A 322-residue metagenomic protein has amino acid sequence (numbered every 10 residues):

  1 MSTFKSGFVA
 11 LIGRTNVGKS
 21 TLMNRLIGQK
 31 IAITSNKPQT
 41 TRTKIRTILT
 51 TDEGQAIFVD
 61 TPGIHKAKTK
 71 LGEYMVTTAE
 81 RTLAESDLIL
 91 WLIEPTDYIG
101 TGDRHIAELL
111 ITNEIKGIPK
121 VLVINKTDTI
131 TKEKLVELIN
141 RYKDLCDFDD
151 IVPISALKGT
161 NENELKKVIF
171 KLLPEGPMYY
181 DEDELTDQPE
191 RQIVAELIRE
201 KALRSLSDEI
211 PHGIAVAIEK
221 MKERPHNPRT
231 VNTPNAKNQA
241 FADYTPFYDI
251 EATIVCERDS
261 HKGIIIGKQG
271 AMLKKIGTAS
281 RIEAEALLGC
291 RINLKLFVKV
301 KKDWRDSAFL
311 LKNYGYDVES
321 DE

Functional and structural regions predicted by a protein language model:
M1-A84, L88, I93: Conserved G1/Walker A P-loop phosphate-binding module
A10, N24, T43, T47 (+12 more regions): Solvent-exposed alpha-helical segments within well-ordered globular domains of core cellular machineries
G18, N161, M272: Conserved glycine(s) of the Walker
Q29, I48, D52, A67 (+11 more regions): Conserved, well-folded catalytic cores of nucleic-acid-processing and energy-transducing macromolecular machines
T41, H65-K66, Y98-I99, I130-T131 (+1 more regions): Catalytic P-loop NTPase motifs of RecA-like helicase/translocase cores
T50-Q55, Y74-I151, E223-N227, A242-F247: Conserved C-terminal guanine-recognition region of P-loop GTPase G domains, centered on the G4
I118-P119, D128-E190: Canonical P-loop GTPase G-domain recognition
E190-E322: P-loop NTP-binding site
